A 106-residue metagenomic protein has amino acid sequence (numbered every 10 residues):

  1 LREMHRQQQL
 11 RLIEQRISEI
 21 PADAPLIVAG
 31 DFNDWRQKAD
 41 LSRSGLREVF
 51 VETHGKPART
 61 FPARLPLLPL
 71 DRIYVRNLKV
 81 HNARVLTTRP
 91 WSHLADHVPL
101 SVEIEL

Functional and structural regions predicted by a protein language model:
L1-L106: Active-site regions of metal-assisted phosphoester/phosphodiester hydrolases, unifying DNase/endonuclease modules
